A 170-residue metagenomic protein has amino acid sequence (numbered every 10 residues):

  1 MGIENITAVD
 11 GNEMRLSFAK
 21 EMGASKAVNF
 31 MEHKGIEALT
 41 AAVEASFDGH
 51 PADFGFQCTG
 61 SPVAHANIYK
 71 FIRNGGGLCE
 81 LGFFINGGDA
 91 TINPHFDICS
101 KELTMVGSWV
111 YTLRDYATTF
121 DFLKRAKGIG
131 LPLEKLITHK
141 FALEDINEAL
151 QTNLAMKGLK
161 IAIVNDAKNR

Functional and structural regions predicted by a protein language model:
M1-N67: Adenosine-nucleotide cofactor-binding segment
D10-G11, M31-K34, T59-G60, D89 (+3 more regions): Short beta->alpha linker loops
I36-A41, A45, N86-I137, E148: C-terminal substrate-binding/catalytic core of Rossmann-like NAD(P)-dependent dehydrogenases/reductases
A66-K70, L113, A117-R170: C-terminal hydrophobic helical "lid"/dimerization subdomain of Rossmann-like NAD(P)H-dependent oxidoreductases
I72-N74: Helix-to-beta-strand junctions that scaffold the AdoMet/dcAdoMet cofactor pocket in Class I SAM-dependent enzymes
G76-L78, T104: Short glycine-centered segments of the SAM/dcSAM-binding site in methyltransferase folds
L81-G82: Acidic carboxylate diad motif detector
